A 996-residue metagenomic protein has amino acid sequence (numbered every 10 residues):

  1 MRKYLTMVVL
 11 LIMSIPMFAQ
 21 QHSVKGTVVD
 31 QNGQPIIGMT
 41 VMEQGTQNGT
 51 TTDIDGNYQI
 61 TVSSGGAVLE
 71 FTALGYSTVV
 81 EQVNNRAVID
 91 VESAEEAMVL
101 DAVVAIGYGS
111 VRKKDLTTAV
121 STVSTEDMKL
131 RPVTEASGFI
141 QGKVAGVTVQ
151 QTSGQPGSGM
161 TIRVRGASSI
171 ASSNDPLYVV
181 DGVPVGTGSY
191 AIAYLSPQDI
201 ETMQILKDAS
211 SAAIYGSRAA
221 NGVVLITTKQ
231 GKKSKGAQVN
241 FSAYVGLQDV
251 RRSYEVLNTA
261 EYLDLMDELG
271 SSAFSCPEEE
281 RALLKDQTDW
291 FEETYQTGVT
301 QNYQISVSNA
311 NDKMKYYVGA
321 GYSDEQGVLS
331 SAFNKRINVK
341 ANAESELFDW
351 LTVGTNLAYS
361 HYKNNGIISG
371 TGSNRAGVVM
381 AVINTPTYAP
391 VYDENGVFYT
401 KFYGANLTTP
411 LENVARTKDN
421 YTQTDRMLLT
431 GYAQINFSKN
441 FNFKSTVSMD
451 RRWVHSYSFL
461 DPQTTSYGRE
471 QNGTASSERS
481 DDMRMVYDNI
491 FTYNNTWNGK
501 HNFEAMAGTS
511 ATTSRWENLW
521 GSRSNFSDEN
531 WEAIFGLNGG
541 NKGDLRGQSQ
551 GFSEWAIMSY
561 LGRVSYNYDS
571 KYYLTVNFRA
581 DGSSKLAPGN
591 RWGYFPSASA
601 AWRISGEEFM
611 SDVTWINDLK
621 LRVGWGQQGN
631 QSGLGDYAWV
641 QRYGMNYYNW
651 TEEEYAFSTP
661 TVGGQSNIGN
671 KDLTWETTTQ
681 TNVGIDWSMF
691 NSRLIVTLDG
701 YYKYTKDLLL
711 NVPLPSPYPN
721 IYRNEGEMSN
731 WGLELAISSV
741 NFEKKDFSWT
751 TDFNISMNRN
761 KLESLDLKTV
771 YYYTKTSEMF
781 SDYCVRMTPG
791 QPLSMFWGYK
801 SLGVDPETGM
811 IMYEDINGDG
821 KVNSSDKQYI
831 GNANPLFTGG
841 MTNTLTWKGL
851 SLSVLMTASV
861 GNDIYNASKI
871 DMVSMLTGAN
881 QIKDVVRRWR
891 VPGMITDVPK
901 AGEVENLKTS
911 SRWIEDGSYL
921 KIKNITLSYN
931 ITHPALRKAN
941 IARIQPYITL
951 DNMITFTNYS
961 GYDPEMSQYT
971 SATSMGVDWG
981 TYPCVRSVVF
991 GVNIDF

Functional and structural regions predicted by a protein language model:
M1-K340, L347-S360, L428, Y637 (+6 more regions): Short, small/polar-rich motifs associated with maturation and membrane association, primarily at protein termini
V41, F71, Y178, Y566 (+4 more regions): Short aromatic-centered micro-motifs
M128, N174-D175, G298-Q301, R336-I337 (+8 more regions): Extracellular/periplasmic, surface-exposed regions of secreted and cell-surface proteins
N240-K285, W520-G521, A638, R723 (+3 more regions): Conserved small-residue
S272-K285, T300-N302, T371-N413: Acidic, glycine-rich flexible loop segments
G818, L852-L920: C-terminal beta-barrel architecture of Gram-negative outer-membrane proteins
A833-Y865: Glycine-rich, aromatic-lined ligand/substrate-binding cores of catalytic and carbohydrate-binding domains
